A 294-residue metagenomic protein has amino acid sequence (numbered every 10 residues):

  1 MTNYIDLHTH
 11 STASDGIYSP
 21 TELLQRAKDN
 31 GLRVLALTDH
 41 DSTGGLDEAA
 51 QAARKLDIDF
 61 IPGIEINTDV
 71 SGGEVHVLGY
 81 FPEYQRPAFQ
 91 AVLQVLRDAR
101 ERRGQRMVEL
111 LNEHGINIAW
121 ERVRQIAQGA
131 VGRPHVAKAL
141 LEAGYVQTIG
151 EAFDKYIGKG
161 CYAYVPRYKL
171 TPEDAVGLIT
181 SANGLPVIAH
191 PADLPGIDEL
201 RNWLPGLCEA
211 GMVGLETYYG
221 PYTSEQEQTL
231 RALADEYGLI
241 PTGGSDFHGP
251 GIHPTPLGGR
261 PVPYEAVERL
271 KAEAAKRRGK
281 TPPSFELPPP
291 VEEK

Functional and structural regions predicted by a protein language model:
M1-G73, I157-G158, L170, V176-I252: An N-terminally biased module of ancient metal coordination in phosphate/nucleic-acid-related enzymes
A52-P205, R260-P261, A266-E293: Extended substrate/RNA-proximal surfaces in nucleic-acid metabolism proteins
G220-K294: C-terminal appended segment following the main domain
